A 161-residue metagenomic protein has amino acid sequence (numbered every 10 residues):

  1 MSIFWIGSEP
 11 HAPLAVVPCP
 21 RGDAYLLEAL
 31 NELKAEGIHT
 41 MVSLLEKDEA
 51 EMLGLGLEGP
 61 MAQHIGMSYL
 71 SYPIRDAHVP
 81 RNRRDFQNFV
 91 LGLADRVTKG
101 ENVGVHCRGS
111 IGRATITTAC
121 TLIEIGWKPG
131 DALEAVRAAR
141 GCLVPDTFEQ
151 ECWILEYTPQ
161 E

Functional and structural regions predicted by a protein language model:
M1-E9: Short beta-strand/loop segment at the start of cytosolic alpha/beta domains
M1-S2, Y25-A29, G112: Short low-complexity stretches enriched in small and charged residues
E9-N102, I125, P129-W153: Cysteine-based protein phosphatase catalytic domain of the PTP/DSP
G100-A119: A phosphate-binding catalytic loop at a beta-strand-loop-alpha-helix junction that coordinates phosphoryl groups
A119-I125: Walker A/P-loop NTP-binding motif
I154-Q160: Short, amphipathic C-terminal "tail helix"
